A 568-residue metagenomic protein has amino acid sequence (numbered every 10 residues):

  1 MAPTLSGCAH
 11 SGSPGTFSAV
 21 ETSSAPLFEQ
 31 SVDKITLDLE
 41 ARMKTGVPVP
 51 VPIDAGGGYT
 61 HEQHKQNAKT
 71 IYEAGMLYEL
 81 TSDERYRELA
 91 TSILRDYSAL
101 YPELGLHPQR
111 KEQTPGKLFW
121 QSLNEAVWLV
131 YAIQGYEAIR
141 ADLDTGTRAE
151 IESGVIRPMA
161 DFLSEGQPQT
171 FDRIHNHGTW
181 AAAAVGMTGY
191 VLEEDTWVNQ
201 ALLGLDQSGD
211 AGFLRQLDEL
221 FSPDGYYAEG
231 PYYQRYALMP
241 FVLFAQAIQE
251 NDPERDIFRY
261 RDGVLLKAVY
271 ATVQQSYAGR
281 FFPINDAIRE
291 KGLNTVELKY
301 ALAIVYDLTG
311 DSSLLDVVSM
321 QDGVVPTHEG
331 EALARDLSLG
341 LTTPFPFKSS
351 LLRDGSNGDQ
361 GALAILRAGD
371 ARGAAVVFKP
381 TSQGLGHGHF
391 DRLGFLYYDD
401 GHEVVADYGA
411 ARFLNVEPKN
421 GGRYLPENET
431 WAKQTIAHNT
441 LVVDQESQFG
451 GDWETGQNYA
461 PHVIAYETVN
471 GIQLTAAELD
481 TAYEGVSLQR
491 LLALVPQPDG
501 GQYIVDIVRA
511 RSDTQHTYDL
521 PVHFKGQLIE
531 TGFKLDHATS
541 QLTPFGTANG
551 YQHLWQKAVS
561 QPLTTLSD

Functional and structural regions predicted by a protein language model:
M1-P3: Sec-dependent N-terminal signal peptides of Gram-positive bacterial secreted proteins and lipoproteins
S6-G7: C-terminal motif of bacterial Sec signal peptides marking the signal peptidase cleavage site
H10-G58: Low-complexity, Ser/Thr/Pro/Gly-enriched N-terminal "stalk/linker" regions
Y59-Y270: Aromatic-lined, polymer-binding surfaces characteristic of secreted/periplasmic polysaccharide-degrading enzymes
P108-Q109, R173, F282-I288, G456-Q457: Short coil/turn segments at secondary-structure boundaries
L192, Y236-V404: Carbohydrate-active enzyme catalytic cores, enriched for enzymes that act on polyanionic acidic polysaccharides
G323-F545: Catalytic and substrate-binding regions of extracellular carbohydrate-active enzymes, especially polysaccharide lyases
P544-D568: Trp/Gly-enriched beta-strand surface patches
